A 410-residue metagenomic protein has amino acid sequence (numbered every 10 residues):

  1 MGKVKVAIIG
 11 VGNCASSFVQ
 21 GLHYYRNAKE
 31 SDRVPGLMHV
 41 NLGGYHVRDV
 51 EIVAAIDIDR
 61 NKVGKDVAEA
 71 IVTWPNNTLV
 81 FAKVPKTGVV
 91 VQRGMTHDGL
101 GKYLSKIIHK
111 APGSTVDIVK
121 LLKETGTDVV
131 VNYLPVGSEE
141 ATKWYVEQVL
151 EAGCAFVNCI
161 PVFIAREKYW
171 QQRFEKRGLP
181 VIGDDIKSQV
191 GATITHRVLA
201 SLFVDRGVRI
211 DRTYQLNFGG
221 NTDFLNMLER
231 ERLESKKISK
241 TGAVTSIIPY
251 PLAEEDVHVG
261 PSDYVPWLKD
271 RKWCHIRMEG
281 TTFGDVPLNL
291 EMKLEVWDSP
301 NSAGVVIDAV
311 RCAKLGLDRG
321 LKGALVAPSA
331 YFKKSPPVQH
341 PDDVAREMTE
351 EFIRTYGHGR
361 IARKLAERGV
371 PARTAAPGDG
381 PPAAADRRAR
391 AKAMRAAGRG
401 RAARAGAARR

Functional and structural regions predicted by a protein language model:
M1-Y145, E151, L233-I238, C274: N-terminal glycine-/serine-/threonine-rich beta1-alpha1-beta2 phosphate-ribose binding loop of Rossmann-like
I9, R48-E51, K62, T73-N76 (+2 more regions): Active-site-lining helix/loop region of Rossmann-like oxidoreductase modules
I9, Y133, C159-I160, D184: Structural motif
H39, C274-A376, R387, R399-R401 (+1 more regions): C-terminal active-site/capping subdomain that shapes the small-molecule cofactor and substrate pocket of enzyme
P135-V136, C154, P161-V162, I186-K187: Short, ordered loop/turn segments at secondary-structure junctions
V136-E147, I160-L179: Rossmann-fold NAD(P)-binding glycine/threonine-rich loop
A152-A155, R177-L179: A short helix->loop->beta-strand "cap" motif at the edges of active sites that frequently abuts
R173-I186, G207, D211: Rossmann-fold dehydrogenase core element
